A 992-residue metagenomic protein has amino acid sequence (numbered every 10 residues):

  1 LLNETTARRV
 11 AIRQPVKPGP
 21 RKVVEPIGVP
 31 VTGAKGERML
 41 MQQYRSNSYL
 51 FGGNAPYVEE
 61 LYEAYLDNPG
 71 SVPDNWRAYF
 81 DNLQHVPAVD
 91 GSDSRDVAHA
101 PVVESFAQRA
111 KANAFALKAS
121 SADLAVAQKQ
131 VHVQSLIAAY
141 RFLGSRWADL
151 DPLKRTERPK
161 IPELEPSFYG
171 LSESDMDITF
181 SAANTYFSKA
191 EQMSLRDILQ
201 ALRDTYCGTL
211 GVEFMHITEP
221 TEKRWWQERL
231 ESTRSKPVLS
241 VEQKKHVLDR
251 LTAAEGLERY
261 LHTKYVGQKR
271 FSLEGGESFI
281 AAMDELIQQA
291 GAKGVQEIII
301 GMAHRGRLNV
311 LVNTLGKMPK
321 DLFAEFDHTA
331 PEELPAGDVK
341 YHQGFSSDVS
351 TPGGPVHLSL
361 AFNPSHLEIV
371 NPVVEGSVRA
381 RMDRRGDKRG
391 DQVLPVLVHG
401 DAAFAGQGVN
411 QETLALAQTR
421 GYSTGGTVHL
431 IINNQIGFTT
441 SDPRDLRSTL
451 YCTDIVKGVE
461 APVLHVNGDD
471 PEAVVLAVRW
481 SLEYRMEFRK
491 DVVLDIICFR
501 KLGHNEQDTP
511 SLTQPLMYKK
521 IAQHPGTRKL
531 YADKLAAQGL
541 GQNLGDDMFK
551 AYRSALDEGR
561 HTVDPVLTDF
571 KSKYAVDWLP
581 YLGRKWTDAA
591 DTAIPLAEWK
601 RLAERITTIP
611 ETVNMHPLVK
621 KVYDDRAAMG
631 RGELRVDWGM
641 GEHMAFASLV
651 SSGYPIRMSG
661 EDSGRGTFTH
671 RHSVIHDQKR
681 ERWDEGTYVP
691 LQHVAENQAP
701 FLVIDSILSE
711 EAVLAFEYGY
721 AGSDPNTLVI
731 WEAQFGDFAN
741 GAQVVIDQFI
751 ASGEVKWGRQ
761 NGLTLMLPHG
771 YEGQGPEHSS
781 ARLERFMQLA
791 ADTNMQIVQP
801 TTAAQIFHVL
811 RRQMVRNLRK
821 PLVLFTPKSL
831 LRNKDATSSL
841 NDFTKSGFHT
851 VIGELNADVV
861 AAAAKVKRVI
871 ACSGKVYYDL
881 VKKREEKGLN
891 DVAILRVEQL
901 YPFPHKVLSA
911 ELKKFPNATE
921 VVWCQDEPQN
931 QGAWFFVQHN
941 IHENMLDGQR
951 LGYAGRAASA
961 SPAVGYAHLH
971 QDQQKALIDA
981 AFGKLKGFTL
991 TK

Functional and structural regions predicted by a protein language model:
L40-Q43, L50-F51, T424-N543, D547 (+4 more regions): Thiamine diphosphate
Q42-L83, P87: Subset of Sec-pathway N-terminal targeting signals
L83-F279, V295: Extended, charge-enriched "interface" segments that sit outside catalytic cores
L136-P152, E285-T314, H399-T419, R489 (+4 more regions): Conserved phosphate/anionic-ligand binding catalytic regions in large, soluble enzymes, centered on
Y140-L143, W147-F180, N184-Q192, R196 (+8 more regions): Glycine/aspartate-rich loop-and-adjacent alpha/beta segment that forms the canonical ThDP
S235-L257, F323-E375, R379-G386, N817-E886: Active-site cores of enzymes that catalyze phosphoryl transfer or operate on phosphate-rich substrates
Q296-E460, L464, F668-D724: Cofactor-binding active-site loop characterized by glycine-rich and histidine/acidic residues
T527-R528, K534, Q538, Q542-I656 (+1 more regions): Hard-cation-handling environments
